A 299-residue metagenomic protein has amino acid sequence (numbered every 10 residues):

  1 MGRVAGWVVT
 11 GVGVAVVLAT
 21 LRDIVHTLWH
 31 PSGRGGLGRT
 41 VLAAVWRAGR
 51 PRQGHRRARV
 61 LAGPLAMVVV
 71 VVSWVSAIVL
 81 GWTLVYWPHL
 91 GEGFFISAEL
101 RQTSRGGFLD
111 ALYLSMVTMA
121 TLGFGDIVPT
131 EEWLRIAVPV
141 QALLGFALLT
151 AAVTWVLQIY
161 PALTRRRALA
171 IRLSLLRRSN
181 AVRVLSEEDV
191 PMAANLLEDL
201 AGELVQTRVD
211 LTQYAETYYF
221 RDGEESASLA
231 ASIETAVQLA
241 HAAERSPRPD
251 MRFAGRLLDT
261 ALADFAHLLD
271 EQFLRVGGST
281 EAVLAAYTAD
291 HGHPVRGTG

Functional and structural regions predicted by a protein language model:
M1-A5, L18, R22-H26, I78-E99: Juxtamembrane "helix exit" motif at the C-terminal ends of alpha-helical transmembrane segments in multi-pass membrane
G6-R34, A66-W74: Transmembrane alpha-helix/interfacial motif
G13-I24, W74, W82, L100 (+1 more regions): Pore domain of cation channels
L28-R56, S97-A98, A168-L173: Membrane-interface amphipathic/juxtamembrane segments adjacent to transmembrane helices
R50-M67, D126: Cytosolic juxtamembrane amphipathic/interface segments immediately preceding and feeding into a transmembrane helix
V60-T83: Membrane helical hairpin/interfacial module
Y160-V184: Membrane-proximal helical linkers
R177, A181-M192, L196-G299: Soluble C-terminal extramembrane regulatory/interaction domains of multi-pass membrane proteins
